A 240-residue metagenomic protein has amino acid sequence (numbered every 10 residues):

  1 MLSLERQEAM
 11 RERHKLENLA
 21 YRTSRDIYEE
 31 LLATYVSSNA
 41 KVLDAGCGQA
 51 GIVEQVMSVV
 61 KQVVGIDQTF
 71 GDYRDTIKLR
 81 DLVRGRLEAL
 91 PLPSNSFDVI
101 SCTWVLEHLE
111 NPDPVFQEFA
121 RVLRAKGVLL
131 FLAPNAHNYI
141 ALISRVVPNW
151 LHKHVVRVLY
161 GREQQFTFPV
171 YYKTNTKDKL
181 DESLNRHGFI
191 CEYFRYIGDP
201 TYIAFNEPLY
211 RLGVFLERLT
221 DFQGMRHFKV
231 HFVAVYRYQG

Functional and structural regions predicted by a protein language model:
M1-A89, P93, V99-S101, F116 (+2 more regions): Conserved N-terminal segment of class I S-adenosyl-L-methionine
S37, L109-E110, L123-A125: Helix-to-beta-strand junctions that scaffold the AdoMet/dcAdoMet cofactor pocket in Class I SAM-dependent enzymes
K41, K126-V128: Short glycine-centered segments of the SAM/dcSAM-binding site in methyltransferase folds
A89, E107, N138: Active-site micro-motifs of SAM-dependent methyltransferase domains
P91-P93, E110, T176: GHKL-family ATP-binding catalytic core of two-component histidine kinases
N95, Y238-G240: Short loop segments at secondary-structure junctions
V99-E110: A short SAM/SAH-binding and catalytic strip from SAM-dependent methyltransferases
D113-E118, V128-R237: S-adenosyl-L-methionine-dependent methyltransferase catalytic module, highlighting the catalytic core
